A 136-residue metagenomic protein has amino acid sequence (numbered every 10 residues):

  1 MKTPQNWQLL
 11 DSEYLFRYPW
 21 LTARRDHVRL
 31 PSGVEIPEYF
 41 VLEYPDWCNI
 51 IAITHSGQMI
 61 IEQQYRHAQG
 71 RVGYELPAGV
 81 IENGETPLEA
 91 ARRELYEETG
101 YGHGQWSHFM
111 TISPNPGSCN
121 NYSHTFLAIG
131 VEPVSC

Functional and structural regions predicted by a protein language model:
M1-N6: Basic/polar N-terminal segments that are highly enriched at the extreme N-terminus, encompassing both cleavable
W7, D11-N49, H55: Acidic, metal-coordinating catalytic segment for phosphate/diphosphate chemistry, firing primarily on the Nudix
A23-H27, I61, T125-L127: Conserved hydrophobic/aromatic beta-strand scaffold that supports enzyme active sites
H27, S32-G33, T54-S56, Y65 (+1 more regions): Short loop segments at secondary-structure junctions
P37, W47-N49, T54, G79-C136: Unchanged
F40-V41, Y65, P114: Residue-level structural signal for beta-strand termini and adjacent loop
Y44-E75: A glycine-rich, hydrophobic loop/mini-helix early in the fold
